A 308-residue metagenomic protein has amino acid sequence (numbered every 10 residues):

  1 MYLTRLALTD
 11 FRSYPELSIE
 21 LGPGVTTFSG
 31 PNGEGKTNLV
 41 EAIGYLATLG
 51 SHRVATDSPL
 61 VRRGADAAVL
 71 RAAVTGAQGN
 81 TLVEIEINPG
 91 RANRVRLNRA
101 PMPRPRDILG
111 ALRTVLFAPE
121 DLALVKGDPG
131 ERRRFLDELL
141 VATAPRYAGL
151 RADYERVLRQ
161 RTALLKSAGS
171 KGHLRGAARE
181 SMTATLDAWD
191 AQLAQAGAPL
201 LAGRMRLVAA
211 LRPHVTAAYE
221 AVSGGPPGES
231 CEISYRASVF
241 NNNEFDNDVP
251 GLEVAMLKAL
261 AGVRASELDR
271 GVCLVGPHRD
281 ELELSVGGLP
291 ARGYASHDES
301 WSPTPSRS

Functional and structural regions predicted by a protein language model:
M1-P31, Y45, L174-S308: Conserved NTPase motor "head" modules and their coupling/switch loops across ABC/AAA+ ATPases, GTPases, and GHKL ATPases
N32, G50, L140-T143, Y147 (+3 more regions): Flexible interhelical turns and helix-capping residues at alpha-helix boundaries within structured domains
K36: Conserved lysine of the Walker
G44-Y147, A209, P213-E220, L252-A265: Nucleotide-state sensing region of NTPase/ATPase domains
R106-A111, P119-Q195: A conserved P-loop NTPase coupling/switch region
